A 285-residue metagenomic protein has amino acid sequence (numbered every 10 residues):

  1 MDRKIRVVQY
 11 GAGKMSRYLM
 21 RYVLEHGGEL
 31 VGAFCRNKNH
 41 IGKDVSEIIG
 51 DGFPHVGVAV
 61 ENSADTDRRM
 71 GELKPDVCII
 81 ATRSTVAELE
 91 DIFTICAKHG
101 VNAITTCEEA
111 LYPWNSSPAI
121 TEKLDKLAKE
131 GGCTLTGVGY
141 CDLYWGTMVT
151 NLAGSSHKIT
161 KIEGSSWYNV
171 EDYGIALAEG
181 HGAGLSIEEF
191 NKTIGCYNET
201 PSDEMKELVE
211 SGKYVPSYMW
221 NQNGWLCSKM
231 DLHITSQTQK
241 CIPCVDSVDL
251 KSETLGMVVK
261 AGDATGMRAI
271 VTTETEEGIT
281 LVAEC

Functional and structural regions predicted by a protein language model:
M1-K98, D231: N-terminal glycine-/serine-/threonine-rich beta1-alpha1-beta2 phosphate-ribose binding loop of Rossmann-like
I5-R6, Y10-R17, G154-C285: Active-site-lining helix/loop region of Rossmann-like oxidoreductase modules
L19, I92, L124, Q222-N223: Aromatic/hydrophobic pocket-lining residues that form π-stacking "cages" and hydrophobic walls in ligand
E25, T94-H99, T121-K129, T150-H157: Short, surface-exposed basic-aromatic patches at helix termini and helix-loop junctions that form
R36, R83, C107-L111, Y140-C141 (+1 more regions): Short, ordered loop/turn segments at secondary-structure junctions
N102-A103: A short hydrophobic/small-residue beta-strand
E108-C133: Rossmann-fold NAD(P)-binding glycine/threonine-rich loop
G131-I159: Adenosine-phosphate binding glycine-rich loop
